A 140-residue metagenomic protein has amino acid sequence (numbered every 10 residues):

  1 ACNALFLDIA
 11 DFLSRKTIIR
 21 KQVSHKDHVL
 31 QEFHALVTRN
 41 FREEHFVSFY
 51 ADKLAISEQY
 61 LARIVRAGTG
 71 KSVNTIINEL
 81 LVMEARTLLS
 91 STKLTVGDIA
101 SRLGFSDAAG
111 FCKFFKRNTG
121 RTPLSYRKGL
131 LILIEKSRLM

Functional and structural regions predicted by a protein language model:
A1-C2, A35: Amphipathic alpha-helical segments enriched in hydrophobic/aromatic residues interleaved with Lys/Arg
D11-A35, R39-L54, A67-T75, E79: Short, Lys/Arg-enriched, Trp-marked, Pro/Gly-tolerant hinge/linker segments that flank
L54, L103-G104, F115: Core residues of bacterial helix-turn-helix
L61, G110-F111, F115: Short hydrophobic/aromatic patch on the recognition helix
A67-A109, K128-M140: Terminal helix-turn-helix DNA-binding modules in bacterial transcription factors
